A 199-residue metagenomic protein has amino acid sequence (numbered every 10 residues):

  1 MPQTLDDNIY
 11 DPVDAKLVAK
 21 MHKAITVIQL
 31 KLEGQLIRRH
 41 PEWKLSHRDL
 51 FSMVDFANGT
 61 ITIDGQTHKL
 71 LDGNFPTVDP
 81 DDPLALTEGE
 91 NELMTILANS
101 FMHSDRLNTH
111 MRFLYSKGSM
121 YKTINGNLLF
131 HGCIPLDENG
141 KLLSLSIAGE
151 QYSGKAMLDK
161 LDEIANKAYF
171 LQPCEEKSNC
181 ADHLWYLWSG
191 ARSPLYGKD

Functional and structural regions predicted by a protein language model:
M1-D199: Feature recognizes metal-dependent phosphohydrolase scaffolds
